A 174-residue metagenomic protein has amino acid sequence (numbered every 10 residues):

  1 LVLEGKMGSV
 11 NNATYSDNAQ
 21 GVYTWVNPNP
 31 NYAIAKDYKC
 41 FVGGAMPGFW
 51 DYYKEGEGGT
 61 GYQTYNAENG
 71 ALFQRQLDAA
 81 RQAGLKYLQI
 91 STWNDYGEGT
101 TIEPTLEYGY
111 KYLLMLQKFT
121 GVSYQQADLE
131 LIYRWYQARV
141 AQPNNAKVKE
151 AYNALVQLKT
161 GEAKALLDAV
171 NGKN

Functional and structural regions predicted by a protein language model:
L1-N174: Glycan-processing catalytic domains of CAZymes
